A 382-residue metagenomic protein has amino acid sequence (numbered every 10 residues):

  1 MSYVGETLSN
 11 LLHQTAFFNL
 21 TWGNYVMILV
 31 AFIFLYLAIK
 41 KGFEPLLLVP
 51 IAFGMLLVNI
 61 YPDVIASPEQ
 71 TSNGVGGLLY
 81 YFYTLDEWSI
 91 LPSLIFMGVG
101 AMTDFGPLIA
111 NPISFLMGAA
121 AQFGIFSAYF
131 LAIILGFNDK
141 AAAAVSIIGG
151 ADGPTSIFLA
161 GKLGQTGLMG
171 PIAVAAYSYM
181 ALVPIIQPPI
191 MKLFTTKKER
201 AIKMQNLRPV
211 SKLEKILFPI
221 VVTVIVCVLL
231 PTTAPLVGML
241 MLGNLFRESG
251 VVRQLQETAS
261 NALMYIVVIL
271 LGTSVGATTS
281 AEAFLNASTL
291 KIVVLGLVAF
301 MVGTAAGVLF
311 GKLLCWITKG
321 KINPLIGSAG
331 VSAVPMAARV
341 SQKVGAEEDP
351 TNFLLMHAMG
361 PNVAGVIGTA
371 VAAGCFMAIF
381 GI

Functional and structural regions predicted by a protein language model:
M1-G74: N-terminal alpha-helical transmembrane segments of multi-pass membrane transport and channel/translocase proteins
I39-L48, S67, Y81-F82, M102-M117 (+4 more regions): Interfacial helix-loop-helix linkers and transmembrane-helix boundary segments in multi-pass membrane proteins
I60-Y80, M97-I109, L131-K140, E282: Transmembrane alpha-helix boundary signature
W88, F96-M102, M117-S127, L131 (+3 more regions): Alpha-helical membrane segments and immediately flanking helix-loop junctions that form or couple to the substrate/ion
L108-Y129, S280-G307, A358-N362: Entry/N-cap segments of selected transmembrane alpha helices and their immediately preceding amphipathic helices
G167-I185, L295-G303, I326-A329: Alpha-helical transmembrane segments
S178-V251: Membrane-embedded hairpin module used as a gating/binding unit in multi-pass transport and secretion proteins
T223-F310: Transmembrane helical segments that form the transport core of multi-pass membrane transport proteins
